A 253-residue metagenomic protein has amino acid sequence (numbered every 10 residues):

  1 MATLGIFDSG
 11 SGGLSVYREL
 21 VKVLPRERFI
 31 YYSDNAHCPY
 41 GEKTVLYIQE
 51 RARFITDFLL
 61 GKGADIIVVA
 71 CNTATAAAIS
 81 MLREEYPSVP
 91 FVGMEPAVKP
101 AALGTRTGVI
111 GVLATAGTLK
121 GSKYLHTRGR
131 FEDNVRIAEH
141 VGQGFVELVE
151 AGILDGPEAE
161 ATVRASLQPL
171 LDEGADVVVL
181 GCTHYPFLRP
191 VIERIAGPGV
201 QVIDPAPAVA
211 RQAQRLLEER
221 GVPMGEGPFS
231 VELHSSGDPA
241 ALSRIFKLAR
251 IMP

Functional and structural regions predicted by a protein language model:
M1-P253: Non-catalytic structural scaffold of enzyme domains
